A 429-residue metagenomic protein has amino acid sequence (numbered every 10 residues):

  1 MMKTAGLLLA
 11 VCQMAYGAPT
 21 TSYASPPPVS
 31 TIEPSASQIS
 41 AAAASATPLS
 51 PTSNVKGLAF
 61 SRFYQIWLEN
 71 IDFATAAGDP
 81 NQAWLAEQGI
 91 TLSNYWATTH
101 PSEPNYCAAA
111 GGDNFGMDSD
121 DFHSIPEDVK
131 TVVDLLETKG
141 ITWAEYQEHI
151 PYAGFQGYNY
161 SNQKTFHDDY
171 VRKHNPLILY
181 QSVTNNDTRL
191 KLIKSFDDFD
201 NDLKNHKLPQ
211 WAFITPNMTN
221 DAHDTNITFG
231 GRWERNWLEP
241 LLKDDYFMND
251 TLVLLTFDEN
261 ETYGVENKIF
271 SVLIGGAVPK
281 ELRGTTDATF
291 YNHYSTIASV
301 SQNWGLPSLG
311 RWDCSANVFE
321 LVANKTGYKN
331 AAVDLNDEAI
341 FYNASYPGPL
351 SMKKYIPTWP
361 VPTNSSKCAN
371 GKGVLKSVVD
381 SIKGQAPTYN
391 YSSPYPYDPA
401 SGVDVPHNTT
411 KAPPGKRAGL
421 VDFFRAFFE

Functional and structural regions predicted by a protein language model:
M2-G17: Cleavable N-terminal signal peptides of Sec/SRP-targeted secreted and luminal proteins
A18-E429: N-terminal pro-sequences and low-complexity stem/linker regions of secreted or lumenal proteins
